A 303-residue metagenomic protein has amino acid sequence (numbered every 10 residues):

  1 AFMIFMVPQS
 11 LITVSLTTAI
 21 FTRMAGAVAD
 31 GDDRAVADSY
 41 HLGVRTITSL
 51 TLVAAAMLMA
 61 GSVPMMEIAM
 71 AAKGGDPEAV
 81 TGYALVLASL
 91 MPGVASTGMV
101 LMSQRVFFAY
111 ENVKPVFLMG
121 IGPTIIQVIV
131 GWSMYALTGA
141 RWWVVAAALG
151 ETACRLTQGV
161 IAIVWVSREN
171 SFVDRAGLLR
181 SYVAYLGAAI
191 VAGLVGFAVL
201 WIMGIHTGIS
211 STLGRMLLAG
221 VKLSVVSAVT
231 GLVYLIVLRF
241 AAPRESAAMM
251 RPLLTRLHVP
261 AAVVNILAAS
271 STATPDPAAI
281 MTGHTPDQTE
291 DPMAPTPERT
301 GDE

Functional and structural regions predicted by a protein language model:
A1-E303: Membrane-embedded alpha-helical bundles of multi-pass transporters/translocases, especially carrier/permease families
